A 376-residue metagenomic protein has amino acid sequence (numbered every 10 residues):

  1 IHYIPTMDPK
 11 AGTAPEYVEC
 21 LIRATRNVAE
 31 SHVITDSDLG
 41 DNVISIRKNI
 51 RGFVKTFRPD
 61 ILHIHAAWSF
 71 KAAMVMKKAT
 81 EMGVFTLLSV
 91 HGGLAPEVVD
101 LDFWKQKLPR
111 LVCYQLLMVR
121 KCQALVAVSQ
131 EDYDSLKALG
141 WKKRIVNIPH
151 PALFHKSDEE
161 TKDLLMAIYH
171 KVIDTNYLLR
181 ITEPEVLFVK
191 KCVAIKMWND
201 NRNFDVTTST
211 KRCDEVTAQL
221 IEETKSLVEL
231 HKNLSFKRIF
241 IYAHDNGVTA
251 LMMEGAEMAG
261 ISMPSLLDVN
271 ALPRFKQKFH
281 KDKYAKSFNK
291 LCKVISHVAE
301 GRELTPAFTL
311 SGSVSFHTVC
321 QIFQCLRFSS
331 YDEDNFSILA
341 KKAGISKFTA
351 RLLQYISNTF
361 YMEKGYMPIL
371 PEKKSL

Functional and structural regions predicted by a protein language model:
I1-D38, E160-D163: N-terminal subdomain of nucleotide-sugar transferases
A14-Y17, H65, A127-S129, H150: Replace "coordinates the UDP/GDP/TDP-sugar" with "coordinates nucleotide-activated sugar donors
G52-K71, M82-L87, G312-S313: Short N-terminal targeting/anchoring amphipathic segment
I61-H63, K78-P96, V126: Active-site proximal beta-strand in glycosyltransferases
L108-A124: Membrane-proximal helix-turn-helix segments that form the acceptor-binding/catalytic region of lipid-linked
R120-R144, A152-F154: A short, active-site helix/loop in glycosyltransferases that binds the activated sugar's phosphate group
I148, A152-L178: C-terminal alpha-helical cap of glycosyltransferases
I173-L376: Conserved NTP-donor binding/palm subdomain of two-metal-ion nucleotidyltransferases/polymerases, i.e., the charged
